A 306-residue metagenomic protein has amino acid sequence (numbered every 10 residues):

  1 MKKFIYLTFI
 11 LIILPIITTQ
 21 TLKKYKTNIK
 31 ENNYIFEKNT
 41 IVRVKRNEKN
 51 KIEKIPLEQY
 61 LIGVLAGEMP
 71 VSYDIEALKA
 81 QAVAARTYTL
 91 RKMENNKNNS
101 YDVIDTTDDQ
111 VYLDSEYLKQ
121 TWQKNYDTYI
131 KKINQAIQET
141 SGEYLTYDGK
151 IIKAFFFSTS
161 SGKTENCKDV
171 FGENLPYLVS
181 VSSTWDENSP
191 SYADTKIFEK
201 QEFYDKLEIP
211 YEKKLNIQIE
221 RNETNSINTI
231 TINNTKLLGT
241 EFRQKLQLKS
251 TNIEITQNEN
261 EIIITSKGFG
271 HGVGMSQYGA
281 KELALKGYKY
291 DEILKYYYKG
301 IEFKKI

Functional and structural regions predicted by a protein language model:
M1-I306: Conserved, single-site charged/polar hotspot
